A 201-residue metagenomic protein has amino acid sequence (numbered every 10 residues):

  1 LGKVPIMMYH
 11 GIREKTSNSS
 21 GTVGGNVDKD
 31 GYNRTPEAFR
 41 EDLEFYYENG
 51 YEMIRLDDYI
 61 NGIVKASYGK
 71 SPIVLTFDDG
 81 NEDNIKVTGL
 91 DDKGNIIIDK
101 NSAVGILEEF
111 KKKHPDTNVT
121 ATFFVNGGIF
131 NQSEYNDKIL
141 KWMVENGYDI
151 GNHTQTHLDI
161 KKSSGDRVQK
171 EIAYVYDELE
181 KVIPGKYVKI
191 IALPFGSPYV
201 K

Functional and structural regions predicted by a protein language model:
K3-N146, L158, Y176-E178, Y187 (+2 more regions): Active-site beta->alpha N-cap acidic-glycine motif
G151-K162: Substrate-binding clefts and substrate-entry loops adjacent to catalytic sites of polymer-processing enzymes acting on
K161-K170, K201: Histidine/acidic-residue-rich catalytic or RNA/ligand-binding cores of hydrolases and nuclease-related proteins
